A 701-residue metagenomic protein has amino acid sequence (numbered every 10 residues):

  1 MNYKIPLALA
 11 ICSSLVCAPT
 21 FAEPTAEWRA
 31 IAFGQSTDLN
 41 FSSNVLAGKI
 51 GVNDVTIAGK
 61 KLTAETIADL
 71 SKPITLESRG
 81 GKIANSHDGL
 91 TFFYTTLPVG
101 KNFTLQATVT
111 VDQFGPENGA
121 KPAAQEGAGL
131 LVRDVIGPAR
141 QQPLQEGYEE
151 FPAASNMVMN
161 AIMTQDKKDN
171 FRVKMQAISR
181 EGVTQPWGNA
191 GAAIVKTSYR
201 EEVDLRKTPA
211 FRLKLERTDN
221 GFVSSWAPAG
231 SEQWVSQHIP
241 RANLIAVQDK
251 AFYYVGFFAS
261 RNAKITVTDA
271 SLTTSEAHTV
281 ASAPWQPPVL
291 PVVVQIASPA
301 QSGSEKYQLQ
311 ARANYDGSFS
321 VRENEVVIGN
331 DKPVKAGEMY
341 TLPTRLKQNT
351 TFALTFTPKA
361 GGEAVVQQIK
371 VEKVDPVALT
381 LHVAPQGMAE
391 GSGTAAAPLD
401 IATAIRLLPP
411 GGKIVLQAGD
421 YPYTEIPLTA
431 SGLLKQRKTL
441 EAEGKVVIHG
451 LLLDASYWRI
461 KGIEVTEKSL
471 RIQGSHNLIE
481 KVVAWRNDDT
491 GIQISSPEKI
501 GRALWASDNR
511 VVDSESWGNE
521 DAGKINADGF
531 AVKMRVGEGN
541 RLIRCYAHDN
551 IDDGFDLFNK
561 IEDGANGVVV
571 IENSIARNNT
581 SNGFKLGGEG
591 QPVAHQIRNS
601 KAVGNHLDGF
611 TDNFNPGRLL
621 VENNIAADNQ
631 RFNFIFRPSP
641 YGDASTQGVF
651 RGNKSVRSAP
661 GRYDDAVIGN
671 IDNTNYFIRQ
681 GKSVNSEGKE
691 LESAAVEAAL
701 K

Functional and structural regions predicted by a protein language model:
E23-P288, E372: Extracellular glycan-recognition regions
G89, P427-L428, V447-G450, T466-L470 (+7 more regions): Extracellular beta-strand/beta-solenoid scaffold signature
Q286-P288, E323, V334-E338, P640-K701: Acidic, glycine- and Ser/Thr-rich low-complexity intrinsically disordered tracts in extracellular/secreted proteins
P343-T350, V536: Surface-exposed, short loops/turns at beta-strand junctions within beta-sandwich domains
V366-T403, A418-D420: Right-handed parallel beta-helix/beta-solenoid
T380, P410-K461: Beta-solenoid repeat scaffold
L433-T439, D454-R459, I472-E480, S496-D513 (+6 more regions): Surface-exposed loop/turn motifs in large extracellular/passenger domains
